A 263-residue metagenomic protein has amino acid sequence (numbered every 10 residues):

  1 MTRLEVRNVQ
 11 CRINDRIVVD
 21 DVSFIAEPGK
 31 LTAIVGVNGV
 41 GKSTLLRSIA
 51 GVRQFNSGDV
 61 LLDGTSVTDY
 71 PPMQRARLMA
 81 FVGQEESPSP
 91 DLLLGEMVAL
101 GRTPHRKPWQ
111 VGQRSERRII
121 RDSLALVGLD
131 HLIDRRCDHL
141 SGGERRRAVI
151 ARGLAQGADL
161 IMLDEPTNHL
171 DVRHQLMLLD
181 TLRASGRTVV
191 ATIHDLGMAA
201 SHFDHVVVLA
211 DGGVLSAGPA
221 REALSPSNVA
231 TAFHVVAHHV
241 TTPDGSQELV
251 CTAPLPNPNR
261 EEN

Functional and structural regions predicted by a protein language model:
L4-V6, V18-D21: Conserved structural motif at the start of ABC-family nucleotide-binding domains
V35-V37: The feature captures the beta-strand-to-loop junction immediately N-terminal to the Walker
A50: Helix-to-loop junction immediately C-terminal to a conserved catalytic motif
G58-S66: Conserved ABC transporter NBD signature motif
Q110-V111, R136-L140, E144: Conserved ABC ATPase signature
I161-E165, L170: Catalytic Walker B motif of ABC-type/P-loop ATPase nucleotide-binding domains
P226, A230-N263: ABC ATPase nucleotide-binding domains
